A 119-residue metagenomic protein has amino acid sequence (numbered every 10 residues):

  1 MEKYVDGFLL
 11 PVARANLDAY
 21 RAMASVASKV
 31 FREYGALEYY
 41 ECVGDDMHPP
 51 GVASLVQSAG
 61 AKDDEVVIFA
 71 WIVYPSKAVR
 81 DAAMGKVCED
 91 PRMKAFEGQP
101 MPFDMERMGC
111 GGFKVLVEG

Functional and structural regions predicted by a protein language model:
M1-V26: Long, hydrophobic N-terminal alpha-helical segment
V5-V12, P50-V87: Short, well-ordered beta-strand segments in beta-rich or mixed alpha/beta enzyme and ligand-binding folds
N16-A19, K29-L37: Short, well-structured hydrophobic secondary-structure segments
D18, A78-R80, E118: Residue-level signal for secondary-structure boundary sites
R21-A27, A83-P91: Short amphipathic alpha-helices in soluble, non-transmembrane regions that often serve as interface/regulatory elements
A24-E33, W71-I72: Charged, low-complexity, helix/coiled-coil-prone segments
R32, E38-D63, E89-G119: Glycine-rich beta-strand-turn "strand-cap" elements at beta-sheet edges
Y34-V43, Y74-S76, A82-A83: Conserved long hydrophobic alpha-helices within structured protein cores
